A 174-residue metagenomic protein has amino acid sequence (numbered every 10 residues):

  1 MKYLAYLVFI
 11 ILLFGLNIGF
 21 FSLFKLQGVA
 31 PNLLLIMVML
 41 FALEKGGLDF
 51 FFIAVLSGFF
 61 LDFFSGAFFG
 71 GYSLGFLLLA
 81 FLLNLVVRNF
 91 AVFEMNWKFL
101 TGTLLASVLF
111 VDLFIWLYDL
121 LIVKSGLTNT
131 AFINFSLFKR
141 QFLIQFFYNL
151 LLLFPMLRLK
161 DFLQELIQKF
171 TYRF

Functional and structural regions predicted by a protein language model:
M1-F174: Terminal, non-globular segments
